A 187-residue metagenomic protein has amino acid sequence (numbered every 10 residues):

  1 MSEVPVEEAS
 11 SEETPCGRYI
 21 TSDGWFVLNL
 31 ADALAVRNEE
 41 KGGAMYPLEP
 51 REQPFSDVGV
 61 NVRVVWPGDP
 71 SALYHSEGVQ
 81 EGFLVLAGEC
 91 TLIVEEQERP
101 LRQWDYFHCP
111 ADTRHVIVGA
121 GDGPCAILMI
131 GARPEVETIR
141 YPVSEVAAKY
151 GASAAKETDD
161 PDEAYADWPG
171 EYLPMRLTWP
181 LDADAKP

Functional and structural regions predicted by a protein language model:
M1-D57, V146-P187: A short, N-terminal "cap"/entry segment at the start of jelly-roll beta-barrel domains of the cupin/DSBH fold
G43-L48, N61-E77, A111: Conserved short histidine dyad/triad with adjacent acidic residue
S56-N61, V79-E81, G88, A111-T113 (+1 more regions): A generic structural signal for short beta-strands and their flanking turns/coil linkers
V62, Y74, V94-E96, G119 (+1 more regions): Residue-level recognition of conserved beta-strand positions in structured domain cores
P67, G78-T91, E95: Glycine- and acidic-residue-biased ligand/ion/polar-headgroup-sensing regions
G82, E96-D112: Short acidic-glycine-tyrosine-enriched beta hairpin
T91, R102, A111-E137: Ligand-binding loop in jelly-roll beta-barrel domains
T138-V143: Short, charged, solvent-exposed linker or helix-capping segments at domain edges/interfaces that act as flexible hinges
